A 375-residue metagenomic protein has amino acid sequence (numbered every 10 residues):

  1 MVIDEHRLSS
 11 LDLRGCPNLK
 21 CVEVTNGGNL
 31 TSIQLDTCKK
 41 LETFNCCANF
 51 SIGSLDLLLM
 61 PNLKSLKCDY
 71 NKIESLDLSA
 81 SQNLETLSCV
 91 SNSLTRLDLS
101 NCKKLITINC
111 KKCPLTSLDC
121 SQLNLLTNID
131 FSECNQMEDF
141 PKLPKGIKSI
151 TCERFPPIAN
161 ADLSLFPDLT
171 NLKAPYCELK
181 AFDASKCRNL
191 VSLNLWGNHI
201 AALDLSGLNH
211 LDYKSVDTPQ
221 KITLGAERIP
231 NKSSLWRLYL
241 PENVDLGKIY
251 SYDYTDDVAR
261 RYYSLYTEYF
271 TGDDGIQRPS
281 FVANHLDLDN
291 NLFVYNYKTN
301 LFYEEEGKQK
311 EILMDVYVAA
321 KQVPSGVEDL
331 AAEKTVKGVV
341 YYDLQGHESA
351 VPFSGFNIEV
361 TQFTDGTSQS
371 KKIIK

Functional and structural regions predicted by a protein language model:
M1-L8, N18, E23-L30, K40 (+15 more regions): Concave beta-strand-loop units of leucine-rich repeat
L13-C16, Q34-C38, L55-M60, L78-Q82 (+7 more regions): A structural signal for leucine-rich repeat
V191-K248: Leucine-rich repeat domain C-terminal region
D245-I276, K337-Q345: Change to "...patches in solvent-exposed regions of secreted, membrane-anchored, or virion-exposed structural
A283-V294, V351-F353: Surface-exposed, short loops/turns at beta-strand junctions within beta-sandwich domains
G307-V323, K372-I373: C-terminal edge beta-strand
K321-H347: Residue-level detector of functionally pivotal "anchor" positions at catalytic/ligand-binding pockets or at interdomain
I358-K375: C-terminal tail/sorting-segment detector
